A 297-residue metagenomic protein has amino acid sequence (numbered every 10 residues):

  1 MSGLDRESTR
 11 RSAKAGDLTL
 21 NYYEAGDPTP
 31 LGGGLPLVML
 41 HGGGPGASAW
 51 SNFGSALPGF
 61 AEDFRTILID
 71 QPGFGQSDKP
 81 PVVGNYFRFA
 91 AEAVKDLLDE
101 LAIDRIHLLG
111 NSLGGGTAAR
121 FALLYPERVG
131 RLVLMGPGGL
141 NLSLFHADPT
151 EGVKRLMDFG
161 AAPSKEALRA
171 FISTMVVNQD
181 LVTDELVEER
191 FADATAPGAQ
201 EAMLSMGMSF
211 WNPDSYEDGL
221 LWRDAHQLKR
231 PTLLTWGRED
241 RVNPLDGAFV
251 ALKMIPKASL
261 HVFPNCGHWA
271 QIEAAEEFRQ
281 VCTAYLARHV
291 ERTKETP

Functional and structural regions predicted by a protein language model:
L18-Q76: Conserved HGGG/HGGXW glycine-rich cap/lid loop of the alpha/beta-hydrolase fold
Y23, L57-P58, L68-L109, Q280-T283: Active-site loop/oxyanion-hole signature of alpha/beta-hydrolase fold enzymes
G110, G114, A118: Gly/Ala-rich beta-loop-alpha elbow adjacent to hydrolase catalytic centers
A119, L123, G130-S164: Flexible "cap/lid" loop of the alpha/beta hydrolase fold
P163-H226: Conserved alpha/beta-hydrolase catalytic His-Asp/Glu region
L228, L234-W236: Short beta-strand/loop motif that positions the catalytic acidic residue of the alpha/beta-hydrolase fold
E239-N243: Acidic catalytic loop of the alpha/beta-hydrolase fold
A258-P297: Catalytic active-site module of serine/aspartate enzymes centered on a nucleophile-bearing elbow/loop
